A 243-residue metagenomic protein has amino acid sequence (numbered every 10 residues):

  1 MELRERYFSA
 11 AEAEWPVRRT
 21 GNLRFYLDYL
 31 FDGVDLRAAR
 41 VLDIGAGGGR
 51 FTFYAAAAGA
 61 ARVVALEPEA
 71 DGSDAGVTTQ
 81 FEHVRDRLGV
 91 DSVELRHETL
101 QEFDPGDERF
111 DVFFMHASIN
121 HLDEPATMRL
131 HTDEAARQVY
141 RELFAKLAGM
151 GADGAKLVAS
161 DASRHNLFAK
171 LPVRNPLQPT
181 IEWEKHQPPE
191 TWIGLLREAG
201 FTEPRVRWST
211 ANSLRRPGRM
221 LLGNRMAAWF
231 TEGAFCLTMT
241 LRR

Functional and structural regions predicted by a protein language model:
T20-R37: Conserved alpha-helix/loop element of class I SAM-dependent methyltransferases that forms part of the SAM/SAH-binding
G47: Conserved glycine-rich SAM-binding loop
R50, Y54-E102: Class I SAM-dependent methyltransferase SAM/SAH-binding core
F103-F113: A short acidic, Gly/Pro-enriched loop at the edge of an enzyme's catalytic core that lines a small-molecule cofactor
V112-R137: A short SAM/SAH-binding and catalytic strip from SAM-dependent methyltransferases
H131-D153: A short glycine-rich, Lys/Arg-flanked "PGG" loop and its adjoining helix->strand segment in the class I
G154-D161: Conserved beta-strand signature within the Rossmann-like core of class I S-adenosyl-L-methionine
N175-T191: Acceptor-substrate binding/catalytic loop of class I
